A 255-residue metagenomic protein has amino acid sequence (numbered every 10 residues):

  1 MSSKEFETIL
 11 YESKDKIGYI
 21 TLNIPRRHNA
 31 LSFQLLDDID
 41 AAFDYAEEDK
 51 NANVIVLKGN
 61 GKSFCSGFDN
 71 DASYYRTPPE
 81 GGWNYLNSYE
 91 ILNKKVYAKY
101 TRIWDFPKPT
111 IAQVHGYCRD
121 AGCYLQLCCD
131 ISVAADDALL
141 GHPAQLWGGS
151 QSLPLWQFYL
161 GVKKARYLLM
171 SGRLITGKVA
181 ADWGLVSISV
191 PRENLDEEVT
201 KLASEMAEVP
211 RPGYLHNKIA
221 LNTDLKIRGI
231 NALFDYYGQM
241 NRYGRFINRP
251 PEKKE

Functional and structural regions predicted by a protein language model:
M1-K14, A72, G172-G177, E197 (+2 more regions): C-terminal alpha-helix plus adjacent terminal tail
M1-N60: Conserved CoA-thioester-binding segment of acyl-CoA-metabolizing enzymes
I20, I24, D38-I39, L57 (+5 more regions): Terminal peptide-recognition signature
Q34-D38, K95, R102, E198 (+1 more regions): Charged catalytic carboxylate motif
L36-D38, D71-Y75, P143, S150: Glycine-rich, phosphate-binding/catalytic loops in enzymes
G59-A98: Glycine- (often His-adjacent) and acidic-residue-rich active-site loop that binds/positions the CoA thioester
K62-S66, R119-D120, L221-D224: Short, active-site-adjacent cap segments at secondary-structure transitions
T101-P212: Crotonase-fold acyl-CoA enzyme core
